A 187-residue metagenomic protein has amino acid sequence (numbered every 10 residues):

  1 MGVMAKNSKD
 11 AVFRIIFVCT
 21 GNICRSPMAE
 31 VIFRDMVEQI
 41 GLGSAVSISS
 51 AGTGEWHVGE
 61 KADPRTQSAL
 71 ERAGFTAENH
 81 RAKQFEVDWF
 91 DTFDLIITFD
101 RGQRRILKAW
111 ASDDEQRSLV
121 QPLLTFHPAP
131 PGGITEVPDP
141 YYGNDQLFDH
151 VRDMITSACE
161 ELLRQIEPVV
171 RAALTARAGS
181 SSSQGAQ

Functional and structural regions predicted by a protein language model:
G2-N7, L95, R101-Q187: Phosphate-binding/catalytic loops
G2-T92, R164-L174, S181-S182: Conserved active-site segments centered on acidic
S26, D100-R101: Helix N-cap/beta->alpha junction signal
